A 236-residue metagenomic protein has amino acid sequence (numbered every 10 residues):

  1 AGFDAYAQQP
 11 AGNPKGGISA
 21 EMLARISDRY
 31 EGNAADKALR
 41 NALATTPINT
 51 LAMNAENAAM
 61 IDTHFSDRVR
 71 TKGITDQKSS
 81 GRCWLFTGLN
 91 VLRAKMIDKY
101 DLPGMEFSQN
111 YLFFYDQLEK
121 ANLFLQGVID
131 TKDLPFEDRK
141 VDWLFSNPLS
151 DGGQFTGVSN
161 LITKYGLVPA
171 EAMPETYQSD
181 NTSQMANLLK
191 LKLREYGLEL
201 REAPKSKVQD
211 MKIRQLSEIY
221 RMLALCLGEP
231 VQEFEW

Functional and structural regions predicted by a protein language model:
A1-G2: Bacterial N-terminal signal peptides
Y6-W236: Flexible propeptides and autoinhibitory/regulatory segments associated with cysteine proteases
